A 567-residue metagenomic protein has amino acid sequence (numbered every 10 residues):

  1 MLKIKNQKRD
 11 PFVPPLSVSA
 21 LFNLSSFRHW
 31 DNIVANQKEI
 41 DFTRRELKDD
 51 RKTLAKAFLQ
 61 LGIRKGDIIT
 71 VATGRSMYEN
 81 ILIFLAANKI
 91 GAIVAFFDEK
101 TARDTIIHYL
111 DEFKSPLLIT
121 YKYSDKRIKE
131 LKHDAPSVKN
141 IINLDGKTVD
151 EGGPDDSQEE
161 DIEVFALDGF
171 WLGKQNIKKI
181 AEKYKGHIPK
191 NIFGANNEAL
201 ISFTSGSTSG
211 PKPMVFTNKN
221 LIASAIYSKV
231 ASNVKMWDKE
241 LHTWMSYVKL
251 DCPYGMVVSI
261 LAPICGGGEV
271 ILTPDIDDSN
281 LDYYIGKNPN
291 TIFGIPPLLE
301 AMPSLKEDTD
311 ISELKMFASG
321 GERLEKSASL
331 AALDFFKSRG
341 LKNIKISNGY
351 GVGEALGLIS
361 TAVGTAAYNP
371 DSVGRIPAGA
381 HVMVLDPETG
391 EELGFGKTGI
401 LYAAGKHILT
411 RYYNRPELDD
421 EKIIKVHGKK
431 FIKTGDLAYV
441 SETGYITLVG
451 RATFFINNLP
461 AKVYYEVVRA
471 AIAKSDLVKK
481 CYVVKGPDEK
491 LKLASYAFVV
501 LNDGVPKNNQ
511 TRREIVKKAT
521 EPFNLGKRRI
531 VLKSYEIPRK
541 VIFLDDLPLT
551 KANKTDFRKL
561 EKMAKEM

Functional and structural regions predicted by a protein language model:
D41-R45, K190-I192, A199-I226: Conserved AMP-binding A3 loop
K56-T101, S246-V248, K462: Conserved AMP-binding/adenylate-forming
K126-A195, G210, L560: ANL superfamily adenylate-forming
L144, N524-T555: AMP-binding/adenylate-forming catalytic domain of the ANL superfamily
I162, A166-L167, L172-K179, N290-G294 (+2 more regions): Gly/Ser/Thr-rich phosphate-binding loop
I222-T243, L250-T291, L305-K306: Conserved AMP-binding/adenylation subdomain of ANL enzymes
R375-G379, E391-I423, A461-V463: Conserved ATP/PPi-binding loop(s) of AMP-dependent carboxylate-activating enzymes
G405, T410-R411, K430, G435-L532: AMP-binding/adenylate-forming catalytic core of the ANL superfamily
